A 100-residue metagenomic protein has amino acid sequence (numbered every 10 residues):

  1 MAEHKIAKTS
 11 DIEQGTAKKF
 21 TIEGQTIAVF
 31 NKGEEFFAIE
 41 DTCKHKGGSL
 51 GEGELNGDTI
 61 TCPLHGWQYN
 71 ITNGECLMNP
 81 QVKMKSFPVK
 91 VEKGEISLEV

Functional and structural regions predicted by a protein language model:
M1-G57, N70, E75, K83-V100: N-terminal pre-ligand scaffold of iron-sulfur
C43, C62-H65: Short cysteine clusters
P80: Glycine/small-residue-rich loop that forms an oxyanion/phosphate-binding "nest" at active or ligand-binding sites
